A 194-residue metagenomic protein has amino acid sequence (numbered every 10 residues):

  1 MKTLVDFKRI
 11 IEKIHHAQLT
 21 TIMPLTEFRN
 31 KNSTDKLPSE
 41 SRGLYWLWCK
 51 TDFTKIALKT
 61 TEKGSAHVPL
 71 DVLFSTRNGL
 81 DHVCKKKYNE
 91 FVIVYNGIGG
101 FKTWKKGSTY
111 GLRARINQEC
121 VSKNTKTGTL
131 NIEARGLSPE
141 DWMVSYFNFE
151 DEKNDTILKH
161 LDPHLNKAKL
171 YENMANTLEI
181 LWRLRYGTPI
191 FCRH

Functional and structural regions predicted by a protein language model:
M1-H194: Boundary/linker segments flanking structured domains
